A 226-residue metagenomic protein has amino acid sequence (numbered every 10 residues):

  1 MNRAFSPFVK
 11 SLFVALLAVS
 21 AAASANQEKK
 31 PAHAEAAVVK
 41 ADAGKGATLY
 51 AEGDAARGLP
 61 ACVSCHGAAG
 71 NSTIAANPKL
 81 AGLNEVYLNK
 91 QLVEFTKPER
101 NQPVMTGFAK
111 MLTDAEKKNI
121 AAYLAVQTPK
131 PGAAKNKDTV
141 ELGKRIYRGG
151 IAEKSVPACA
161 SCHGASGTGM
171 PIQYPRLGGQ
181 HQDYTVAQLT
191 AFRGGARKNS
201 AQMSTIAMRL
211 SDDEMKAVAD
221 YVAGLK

Functional and structural regions predicted by a protein language model:
M1-A43, V93, D213, A223-K226: N-terminal export/targeting leaders of redox proteins
N26, S64, T73-A81, F95-K135 (+2 more regions): Axial heme c-ligation environment in periplasmic c-type cytochrome domains
N26-G58, V126-A152: Electrostatic cytochrome c docking/interface patches
A41-G53, R57-K97: The feature marks the first
K45-L49, Y87-K90, V104-G107, N119 (+4 more regions): Extracytoplasmic/secreted proteins, especially bacterial periplasmic and envelope-associated proteins
A47-V63, E85, N89, R148-A160 (+1 more regions): Sequence context surrounding c-type heme c attachment/ligation sites in exported
Y50-A51, H66, T96, Y147 (+3 more regions): Protein kinase-like catalytic domain
L59-A68, I120, V156-A165, V218: The canonical Cys-X-X-Cys-His
